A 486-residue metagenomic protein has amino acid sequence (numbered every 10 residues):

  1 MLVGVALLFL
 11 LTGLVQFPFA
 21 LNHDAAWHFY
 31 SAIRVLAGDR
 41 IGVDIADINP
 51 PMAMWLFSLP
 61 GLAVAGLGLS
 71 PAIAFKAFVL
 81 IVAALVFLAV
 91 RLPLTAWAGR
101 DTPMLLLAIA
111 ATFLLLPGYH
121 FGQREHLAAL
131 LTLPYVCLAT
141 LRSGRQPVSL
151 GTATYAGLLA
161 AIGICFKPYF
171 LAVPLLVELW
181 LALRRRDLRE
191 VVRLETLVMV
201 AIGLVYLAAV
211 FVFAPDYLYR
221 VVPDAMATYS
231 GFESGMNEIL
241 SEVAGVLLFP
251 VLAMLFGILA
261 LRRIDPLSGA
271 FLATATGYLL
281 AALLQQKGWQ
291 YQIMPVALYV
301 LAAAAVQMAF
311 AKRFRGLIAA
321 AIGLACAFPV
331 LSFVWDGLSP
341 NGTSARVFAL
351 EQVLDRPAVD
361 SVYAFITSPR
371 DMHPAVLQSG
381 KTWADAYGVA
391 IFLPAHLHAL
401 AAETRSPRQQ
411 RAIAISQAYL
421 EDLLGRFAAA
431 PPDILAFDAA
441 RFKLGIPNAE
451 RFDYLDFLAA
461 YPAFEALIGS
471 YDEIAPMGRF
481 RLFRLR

Functional and structural regions predicted by a protein language model:
F17-S31, I41-P60, N341-R346, L393: Extracytoplasmic catalytic/substrate-binding loops of multi-pass membrane glycan-assembly enzymes
I48, Q352-R405, L423-L424, A428-I446: Short periplasmic/luminal acceptor-recognition loop of GT-C membrane glycosyltransferases, typified by
P51, A65-L85: Loop-to-helix entry region of an early transmembrane alpha helix in multi-pass inner-membrane enzymes
A77-W97, P134: Transmembrane-helix motifs of polytopic, lipid-linked glycan transferases
A128-Q146, T152-A160, V300-A303: Specific aromatic-rich, kink-prone transmembrane helix
L131, A172-V173, L284-R315: Hydrophobic/aromatic-rich transmembrane helices and adjacent perimembrane loops
S149-P168, P174-L179, A275-L284: Membrane-interface alpha helices of multi-pass inner-membrane proteins
V173-V200, L261-R262, A302, M308-F310: Perimembrane helix-loop-helix junctions
